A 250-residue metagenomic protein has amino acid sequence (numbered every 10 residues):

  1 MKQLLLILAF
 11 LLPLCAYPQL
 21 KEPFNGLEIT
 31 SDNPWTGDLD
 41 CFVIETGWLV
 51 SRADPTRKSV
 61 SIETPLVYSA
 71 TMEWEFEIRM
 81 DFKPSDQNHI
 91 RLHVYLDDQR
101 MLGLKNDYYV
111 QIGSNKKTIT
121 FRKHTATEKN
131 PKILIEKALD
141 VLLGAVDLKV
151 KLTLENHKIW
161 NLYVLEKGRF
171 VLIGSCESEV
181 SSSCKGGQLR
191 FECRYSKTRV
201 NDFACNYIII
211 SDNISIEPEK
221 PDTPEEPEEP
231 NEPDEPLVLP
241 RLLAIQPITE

Functional and structural regions predicted by a protein language model:
L4-P13: Sec-dependent N-terminal signal peptides
Y17-G37, P218-I248: Extracellular carbohydrate-recognition regions
F24, F76, L143-E177: Carbohydrate-binding surfaces in secreted/extracellular proteins
L27-P55: Extracellular glycan-recognition surfaces and repeat-rich motifs
R52-T120: Secretory/extracellular carbohydrate-interaction modules and structurally similar beta-sandwich "look-alikes"
T125-K149: Short, aromatic/His-centered strand-loop micro-motif at the edge of beta-sheets
I173-D202: Flexible glycan-contacting loops in extracellular carbohydrate-active proteins
T198-I216: Exposed low-complexity, polar/acidic, P/S/T/G-rich flexible segments that act as propeptides, protease-susceptible
